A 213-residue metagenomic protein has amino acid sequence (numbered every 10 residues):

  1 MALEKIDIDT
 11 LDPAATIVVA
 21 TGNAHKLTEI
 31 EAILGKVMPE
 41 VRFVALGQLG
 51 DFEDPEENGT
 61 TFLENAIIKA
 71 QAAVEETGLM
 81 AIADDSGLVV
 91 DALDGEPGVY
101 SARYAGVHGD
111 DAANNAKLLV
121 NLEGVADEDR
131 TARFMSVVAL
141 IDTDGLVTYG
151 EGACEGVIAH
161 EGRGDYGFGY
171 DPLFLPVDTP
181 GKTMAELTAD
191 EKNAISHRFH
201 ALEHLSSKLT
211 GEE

Functional and structural regions predicted by a protein language model:
A2-V18, A24-E213: Anionic-ligand binding patches
